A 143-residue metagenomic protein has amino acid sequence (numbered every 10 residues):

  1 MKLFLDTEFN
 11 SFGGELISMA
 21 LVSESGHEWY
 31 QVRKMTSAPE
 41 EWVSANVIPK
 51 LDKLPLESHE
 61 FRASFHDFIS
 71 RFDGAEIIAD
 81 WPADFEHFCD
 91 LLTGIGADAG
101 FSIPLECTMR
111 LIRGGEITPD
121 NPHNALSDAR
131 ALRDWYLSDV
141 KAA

Functional and structural regions predicted by a protein language model:
L3, E8-A83: Conserved non-catalytic scaffold segment of RNase H-like nuclease domains
V22-S23, T93-A97, K141: Short, surface-exposed basic-aromatic patches at helix termini and helix-loop junctions that form
D67, D90, D134-S138: Residue-level signal for well-ordered alpha-helical scaffold segments within enzymatic catalytic domains
W81, G115-A143: Acidic, Mg2+-coordinating catalytic module of metal-dependent nucleases/exonucleases that use a two-metal-ion mechanism
F85-F101: Substrate-recognition/cap helix-loop segment adjacent to the acidic, metal-dependent catalytic center of Asp-based
D98-D120: Short, flexible loop segments at boundaries between secondary-structure elements
